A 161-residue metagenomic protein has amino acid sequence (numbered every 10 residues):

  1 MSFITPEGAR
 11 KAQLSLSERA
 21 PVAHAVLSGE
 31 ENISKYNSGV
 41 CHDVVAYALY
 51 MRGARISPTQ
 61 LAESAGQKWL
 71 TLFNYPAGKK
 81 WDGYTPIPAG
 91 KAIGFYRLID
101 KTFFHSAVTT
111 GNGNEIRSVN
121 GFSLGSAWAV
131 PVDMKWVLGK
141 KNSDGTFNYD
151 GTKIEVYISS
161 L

Functional and structural regions predicted by a protein language model:
M1-L70: N-terminal capping segments
M1-N32, S118-L161: Non-catalytic ligand/cofactor/substrate-binding and regulatory segments of enzyme domains
K11, K35, K68, K79-K80 (+5 more regions): Context-gated lysine
T59-P131: ...with weaker cross-activation on analogous glycine-rich loops/strands in unrelated enzymes
